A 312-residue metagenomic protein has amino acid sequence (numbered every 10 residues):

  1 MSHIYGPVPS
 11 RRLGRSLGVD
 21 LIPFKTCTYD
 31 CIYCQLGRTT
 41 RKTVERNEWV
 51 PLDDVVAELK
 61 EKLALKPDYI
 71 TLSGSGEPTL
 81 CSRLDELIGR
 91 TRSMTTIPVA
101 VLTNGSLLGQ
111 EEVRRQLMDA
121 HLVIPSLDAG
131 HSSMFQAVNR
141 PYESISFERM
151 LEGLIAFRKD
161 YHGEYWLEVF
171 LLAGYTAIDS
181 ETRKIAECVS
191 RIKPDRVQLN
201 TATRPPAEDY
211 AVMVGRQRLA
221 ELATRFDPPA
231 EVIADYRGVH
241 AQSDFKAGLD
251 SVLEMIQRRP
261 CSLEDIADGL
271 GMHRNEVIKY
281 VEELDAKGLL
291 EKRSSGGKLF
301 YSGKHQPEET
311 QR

Functional and structural regions predicted by a protein language model:
M1-G14, V56-A57, L63, A177-R312: Auxiliary Fe-S-binding modules of radical SAM enzymes
R11-L52: Canonical Radical SAM [4Fe-4S] cluster-binding loop centered on the CxxxCxxC motif and its immediate flanking residues
F24, R41, E77-P78, G174-Y175: Short strand->helix junction
C34-T39, P67-I70, G130-M134, Y165-W166: Short, basic/glycine-rich phosphate-binding loops at helix/coil junctions that contact nucleotide phosphates
G37-L72, E86: Conserved alpha-helical substructure of the radical SAM core
T71-E77, N104-G105: Glycine-rich beta-strand-to-loop/alpha-helix junction loops that act as flexible
L80-E221: Conserved AdoMet/S-adenosylmethionine-binding subsite of the radical SAM
